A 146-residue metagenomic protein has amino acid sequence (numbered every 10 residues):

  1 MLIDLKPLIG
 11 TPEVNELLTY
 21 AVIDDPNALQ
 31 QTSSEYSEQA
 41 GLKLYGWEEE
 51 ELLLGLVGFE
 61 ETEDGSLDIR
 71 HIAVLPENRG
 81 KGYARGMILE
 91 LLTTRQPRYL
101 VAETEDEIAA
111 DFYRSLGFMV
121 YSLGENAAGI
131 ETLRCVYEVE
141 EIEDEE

Functional and structural regions predicted by a protein language model:
M1-Q31, E48: Short amphipathic alpha-helix that is part of the acyltransferase structural core
E35-G41: Short loop/turn motifs at secondary-structure junctions and domain boundaries
G46, L52-E61, S66-A73: Conserved beta-strand in the GNAT
G65, A127-E131: Short acidic/glycine-enriched loop/turn segments that link adjacent beta-strands
V74, G80-T93, S115: Conserved acetyl-CoA-binding loop-helix of GNAT-fold acetyltransferases
T93-D106: Conserved GNAT acetyl-CoA-binding A-motif
D106-A128: Conserved active-site alpha-helix within GNAT-family acetyltransferase domains
